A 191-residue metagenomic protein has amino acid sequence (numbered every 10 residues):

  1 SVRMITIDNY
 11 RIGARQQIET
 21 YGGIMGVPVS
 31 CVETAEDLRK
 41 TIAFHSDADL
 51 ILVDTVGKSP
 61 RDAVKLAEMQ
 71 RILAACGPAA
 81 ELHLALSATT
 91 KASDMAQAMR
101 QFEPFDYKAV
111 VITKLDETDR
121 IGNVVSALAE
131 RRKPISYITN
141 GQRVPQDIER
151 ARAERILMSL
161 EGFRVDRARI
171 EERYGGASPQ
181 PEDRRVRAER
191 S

Functional and structural regions predicted by a protein language model:
S1-V32, A43: P-loop NTPase switch/communication element
R3, V53, P78-L86, E103-P145: Conserved beta-strand/loop subsegment of P-loop NTPase cores
N9-I12, E36-D37, G57-P60, A88-A92 (+2 more regions): Conserved nucleotide-binding/hydrolysis micro-motifs of P-loop NTPases
A14-Q16, P60-L66, D94-A96, I121-N123: Conserved ATPase-coupling elements of RecA-like P-loop NTPase cores
Q17-G22, E36-T55: Switch I (G2) and immediately adjacent beta-strands of P-loop GTPase domains
E19-G22, Q70-R71, M99-E103, V125-E130 (+1 more regions): Short, solvent-exposed amphipathic alpha-helical segments in soluble enzyme and RNA/protein-processing domains
A43-V53, V64-T90: Inter-motif core of Ras-like GTPase G domains
K108, S126-S191: NTP-binding/hydrolysis catalytic cores, primarily Walker-type P-loop NTPases
